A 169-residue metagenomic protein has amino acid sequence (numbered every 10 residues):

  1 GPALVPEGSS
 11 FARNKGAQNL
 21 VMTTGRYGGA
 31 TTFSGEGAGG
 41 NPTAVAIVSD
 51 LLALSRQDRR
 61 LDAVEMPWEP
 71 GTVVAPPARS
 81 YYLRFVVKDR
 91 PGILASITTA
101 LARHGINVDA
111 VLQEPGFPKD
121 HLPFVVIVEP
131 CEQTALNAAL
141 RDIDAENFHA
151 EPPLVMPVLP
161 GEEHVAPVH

Functional and structural regions predicted by a protein language model:
G1-P2, G25, G35: Pocket-edge structural micro-motifs
G1-Q18: C-terminal substrate-binding/catalytic lobe of Rossmann-fold NAD(P)-dependent oxidoreductases
E7, G29-P42: Glycine-rich phosphate/pyrophosphate-binding beta-alpha loops
S10-F11, P42-A46: A short, polar/proline- and glycine-enriched secondary-structure boundary/capping micro-motif
N14-T24, A44: Contiguous mid-protein beta-loop-alpha structural module that forms a pocket-lining wall or clamp of enzyme active
L20, R26-G28, L51: A glycine- and small/hydrophobic-rich beta-loop-beta segment that serves as a flexible "lid/hinge" or phosphate-binding
T24-T31, P77-A78: Short acidic (Asp/Glu) and glycine-rich catalytic loops that position anionic groups and cofactors
A46-H169: A conserved regulatory-domain signal marking ACT and ACT-like small-molecule sensing domains and adjacent regulatory
